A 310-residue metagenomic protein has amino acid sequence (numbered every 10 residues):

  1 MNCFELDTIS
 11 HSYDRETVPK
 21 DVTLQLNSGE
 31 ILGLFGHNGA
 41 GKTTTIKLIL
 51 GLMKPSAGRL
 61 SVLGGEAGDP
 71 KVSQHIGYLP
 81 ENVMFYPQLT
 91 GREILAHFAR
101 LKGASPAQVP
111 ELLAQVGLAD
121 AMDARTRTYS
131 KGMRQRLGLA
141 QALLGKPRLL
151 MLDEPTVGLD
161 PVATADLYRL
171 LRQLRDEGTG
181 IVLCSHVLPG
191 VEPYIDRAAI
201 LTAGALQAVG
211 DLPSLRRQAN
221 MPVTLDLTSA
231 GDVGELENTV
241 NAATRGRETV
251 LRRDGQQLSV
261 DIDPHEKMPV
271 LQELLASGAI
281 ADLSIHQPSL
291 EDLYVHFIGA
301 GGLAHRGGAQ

Functional and structural regions predicted by a protein language model:
C3-F4, H11-T202, Q207-A208: ABC transporter nucleotide-binding domains
R59, T224, D282-S284: Residues at or immediately flanking beta-strands
Y168-D261: ABC transporter nucleotide-binding domain
D263-Q310: C-terminal coupling/interaction segments
